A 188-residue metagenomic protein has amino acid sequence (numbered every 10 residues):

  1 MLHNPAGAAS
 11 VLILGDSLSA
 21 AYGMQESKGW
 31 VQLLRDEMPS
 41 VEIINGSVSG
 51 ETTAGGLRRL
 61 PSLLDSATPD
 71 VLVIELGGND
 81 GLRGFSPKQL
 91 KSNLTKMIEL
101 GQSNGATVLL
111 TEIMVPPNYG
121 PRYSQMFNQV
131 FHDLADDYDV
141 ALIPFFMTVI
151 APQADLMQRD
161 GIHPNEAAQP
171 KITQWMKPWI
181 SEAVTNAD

Functional and structural regions predicted by a protein language model:
L2-T52, R59-T68: Serine-esterase "nucleophile elbow" of acetyl-processing enzymes
L33-M38, L57-D188: Alpha-helical cap/lid subdomain in secreted, periplasmic, or secretory-pathway luminal O-acyl-processing enzymes
